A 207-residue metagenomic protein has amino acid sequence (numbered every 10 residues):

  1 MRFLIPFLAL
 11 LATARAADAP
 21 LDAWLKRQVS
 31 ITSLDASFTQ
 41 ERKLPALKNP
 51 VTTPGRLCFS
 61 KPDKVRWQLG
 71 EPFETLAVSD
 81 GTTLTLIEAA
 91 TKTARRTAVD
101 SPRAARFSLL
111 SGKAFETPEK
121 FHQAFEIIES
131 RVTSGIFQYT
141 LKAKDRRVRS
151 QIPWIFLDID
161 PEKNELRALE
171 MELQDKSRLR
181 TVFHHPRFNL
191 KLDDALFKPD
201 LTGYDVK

Functional and structural regions predicted by a protein language model:
R2-L11: Bacterial N-terminal signal peptides
L10, A14-P50, L196-K207: N-terminal leader/targeting segments and the immediate start of mature chains
Q28, A105-K120: Short, solvent-exposed helix-to-loop capping segments enriched in aromatics
F38, V65-L69, L84-I87, L141 (+1 more regions): Short hydrophobic/aromatic-rich beta-strand segments that constitute the beta-sheet cores of beta-sandwich/beta-barrel
K48-R56, S177: Amphipathic hydrophobic-ligand
T52-P54, P72-F73, D80, S150-W154 (+1 more regions): Short, surface-exposed coil-to-beta transition loops
R56-S108, L179-R180, H185: An acidic-aromatic
R95, K120-V206: Gly/Pro-enriched, hydrophobic low-complexity segments that function as extracytoplasmic propeptides/linkers
